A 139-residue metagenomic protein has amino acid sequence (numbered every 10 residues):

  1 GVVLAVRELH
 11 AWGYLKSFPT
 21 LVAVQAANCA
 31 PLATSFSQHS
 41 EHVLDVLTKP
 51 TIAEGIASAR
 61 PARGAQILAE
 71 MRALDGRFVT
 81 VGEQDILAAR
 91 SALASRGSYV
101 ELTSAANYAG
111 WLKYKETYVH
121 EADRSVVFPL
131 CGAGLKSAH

Functional and structural regions predicted by a protein language model:
G1, A33-T34, A138-H139: Short, glycine/acidic-enriched capping/hinge loops at junctions between secondary-structure elements
G1, P31, A89, A109-G110: Phosphate- and divalent-cation-binding pockets in alpha/beta enzyme and binding domains that engage nucleotide-derived
G1-L9: Short Gly/Thr/Asp-enriched flexible loops that form oxyanion-binding sites at enzyme active sites
V2-V3, N28, G134-K136: Gly/Ser/Thr-rich beta-alpha loop segments that engage phosphate groups in nucleotides
E8-F18, V22-L102: Active-site/ligand-binding loops adjacent to catalytic centers
K16, L44-L47, E70, A105-H139: Phosphate-binding loop/pocket of nucleotide- and phosphate-handling active sites
